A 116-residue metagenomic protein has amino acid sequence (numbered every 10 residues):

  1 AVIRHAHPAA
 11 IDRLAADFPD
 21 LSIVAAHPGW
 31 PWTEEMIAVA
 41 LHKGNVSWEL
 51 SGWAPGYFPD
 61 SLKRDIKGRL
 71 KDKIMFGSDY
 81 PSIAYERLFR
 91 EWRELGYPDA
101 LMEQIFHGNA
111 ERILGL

Functional and structural regions predicted by a protein language model:
A1-M75: Catalytic pocket-lining loop regions of alpha/beta-barrel enzymes, especially the amidohydrolase/enolase/GH5 lineages
H27, W48, D79, M102 (+1 more regions): Conserved, mostly hydrophobic/aromatic
W30, P81-S82: Short glycine-enriched loops at secondary-structure junctions
L70-K73, I83-L116: Mid-to-C-terminal alpha-helical segments outside catalytic/metal-binding sites
